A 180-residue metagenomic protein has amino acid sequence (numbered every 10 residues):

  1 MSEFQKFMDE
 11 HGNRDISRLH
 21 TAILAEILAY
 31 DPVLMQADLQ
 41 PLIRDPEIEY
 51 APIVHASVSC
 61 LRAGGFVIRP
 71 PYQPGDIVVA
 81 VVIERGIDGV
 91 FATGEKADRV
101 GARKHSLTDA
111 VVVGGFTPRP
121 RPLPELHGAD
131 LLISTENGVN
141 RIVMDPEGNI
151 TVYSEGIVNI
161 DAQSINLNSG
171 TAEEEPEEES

Functional and structural regions predicted by a protein language model:
M1-S154: Hydrophobic packing positions characteristic of elongated beta-solenoid/beta-helix-type spike/fiber shafts
S2, N140-S180: Intrinsic-disorder/coil detector with helix-boundary
